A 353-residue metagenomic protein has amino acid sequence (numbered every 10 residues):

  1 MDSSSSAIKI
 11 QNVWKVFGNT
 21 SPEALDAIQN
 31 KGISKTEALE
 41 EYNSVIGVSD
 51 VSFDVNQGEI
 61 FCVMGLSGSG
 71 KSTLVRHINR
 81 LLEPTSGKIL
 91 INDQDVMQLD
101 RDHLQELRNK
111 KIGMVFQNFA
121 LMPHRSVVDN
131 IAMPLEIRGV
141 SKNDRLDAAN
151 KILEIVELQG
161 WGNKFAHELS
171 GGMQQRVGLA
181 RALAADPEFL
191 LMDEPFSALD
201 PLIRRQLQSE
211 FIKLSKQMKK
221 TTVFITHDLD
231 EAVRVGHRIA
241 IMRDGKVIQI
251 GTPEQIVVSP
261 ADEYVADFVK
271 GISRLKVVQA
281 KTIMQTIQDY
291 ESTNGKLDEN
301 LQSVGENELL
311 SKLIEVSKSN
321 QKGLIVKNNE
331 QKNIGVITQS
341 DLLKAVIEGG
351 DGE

Functional and structural regions predicted by a protein language model:
K9, A27-T36, Q94-D95, E136 (+1 more regions): Conserved ABC ATPase "signature" region
R125-A132: Short coil-to-helix segment of the ABC ATPase nucleotide-binding domain corresponding to the Q-loop/switch region
F165-L169, M173: Conserved ABC ATPase signature
A184-E188: A short, proline-enriched helix->beta-strand linker immediately N-terminal to the Walker B motif in ABC-type P-loop
I250-G251, S259, V336: ABC ATPase "signature
T293-K322, V326-E330, G335, Q339-E353: The conserved cystathionine-beta-synthase
